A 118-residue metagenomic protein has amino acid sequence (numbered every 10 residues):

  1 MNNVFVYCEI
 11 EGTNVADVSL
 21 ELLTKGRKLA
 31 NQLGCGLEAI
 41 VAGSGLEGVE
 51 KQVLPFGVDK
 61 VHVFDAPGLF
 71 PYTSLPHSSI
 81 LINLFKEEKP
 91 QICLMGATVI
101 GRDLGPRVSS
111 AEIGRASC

Functional and structural regions predicted by a protein language model:
M1-S117: N-terminal glycine-rich FAD/FM-binding segment characteristic of electron-transfer flavoproteins
